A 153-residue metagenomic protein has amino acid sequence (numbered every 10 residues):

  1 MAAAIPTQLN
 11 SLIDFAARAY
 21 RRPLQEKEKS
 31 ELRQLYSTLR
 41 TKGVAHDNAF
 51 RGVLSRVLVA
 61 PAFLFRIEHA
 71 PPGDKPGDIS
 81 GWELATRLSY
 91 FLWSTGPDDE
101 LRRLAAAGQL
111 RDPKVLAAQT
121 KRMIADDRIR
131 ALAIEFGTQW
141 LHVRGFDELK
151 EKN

Functional and structural regions predicted by a protein language model:
M1-N153: Composition-driven recognition of low-complexity segments enriched in small/aliphatic/hydroxylated residues
